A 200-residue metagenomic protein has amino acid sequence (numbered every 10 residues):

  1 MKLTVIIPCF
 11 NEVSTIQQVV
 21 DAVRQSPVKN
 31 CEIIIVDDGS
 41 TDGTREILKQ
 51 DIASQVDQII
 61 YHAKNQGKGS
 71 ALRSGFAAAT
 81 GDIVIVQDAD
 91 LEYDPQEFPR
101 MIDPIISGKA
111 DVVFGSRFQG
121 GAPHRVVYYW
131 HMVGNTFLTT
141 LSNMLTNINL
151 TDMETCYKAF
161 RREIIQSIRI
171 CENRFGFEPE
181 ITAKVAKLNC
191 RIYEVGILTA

Functional and structural regions predicted by a protein language model:
K2-T4, E32, E180: Cell-envelope/extracellular polymer assembly enzymes that use nucleotide-activated donors
S14-Q18, D42-Q50: Acidic helix N-cap motif at the loop->helix transition within catalytic regions of sugar-transfer enzymes
D21-N30: Short, acidic, metal-binding catalytic loop of nucleotide-sugar glycosyltransferases
C31-I34, R45-A78: Conserved donor nucleotide-binding strand/loop of the catalytic core
D37-E46, L91: A conserved acidic beta->alpha catalytic loop
H62-A78, I83, P95-F175: Acceptor/aglycone-binding surface of glycosyltransferases and processive sugar-polymer synthases
Y193-A200: Active-site donor/metal-binding and catalytic loop motifs of nucleotide-sugar-dependent glycosylation enzymes
